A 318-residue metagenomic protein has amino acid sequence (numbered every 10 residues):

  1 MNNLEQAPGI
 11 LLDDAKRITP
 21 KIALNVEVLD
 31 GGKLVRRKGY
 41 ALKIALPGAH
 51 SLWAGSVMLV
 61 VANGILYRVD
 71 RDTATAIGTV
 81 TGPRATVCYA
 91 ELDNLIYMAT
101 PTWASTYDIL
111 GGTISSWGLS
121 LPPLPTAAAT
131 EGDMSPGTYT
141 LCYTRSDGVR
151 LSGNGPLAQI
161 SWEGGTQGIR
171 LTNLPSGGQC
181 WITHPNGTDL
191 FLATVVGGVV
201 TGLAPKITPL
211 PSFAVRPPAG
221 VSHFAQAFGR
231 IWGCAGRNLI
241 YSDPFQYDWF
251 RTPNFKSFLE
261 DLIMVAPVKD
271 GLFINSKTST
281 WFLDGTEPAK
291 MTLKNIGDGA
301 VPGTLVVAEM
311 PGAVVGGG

Functional and structural regions predicted by a protein language model:
M1-T75, A104-T106, C142, S146-R150 (+2 more regions): N-terminal beta-propeller domains
E5, T75-G229, A235: Disordered, low-complexity "stalk" and linker segments at domain junctions of extracellular and cell-surface proteins
V61-A62, A99, T183, C234 (+2 more regions): Residue-level marker for isolated small/hydroxyl-bearing positions within beta-strands of beta-sheet-rich domains
T73-A76, G112-S115, D189, Y247-R251 (+1 more regions): Beta-strand initiation motifs
T79-G82, L121, V215-R216, K256-S257 (+1 more regions): Short loop/turn motifs that recur once per blade in beta-propeller domains
Y89, F224, V265, L305-V307: A structural signal for short hydrophobic beta-strand segments in well-ordered beta-sheet cores
G271-W281, G299-G318: Structured, hydrophobic secondary-structure cores that serve as assembly/anchoring elements
L283, P288-G297: Blade-edge beta-strand/turn elements of extracellular beta-propeller and related beta-sheet repeat scaffolds
